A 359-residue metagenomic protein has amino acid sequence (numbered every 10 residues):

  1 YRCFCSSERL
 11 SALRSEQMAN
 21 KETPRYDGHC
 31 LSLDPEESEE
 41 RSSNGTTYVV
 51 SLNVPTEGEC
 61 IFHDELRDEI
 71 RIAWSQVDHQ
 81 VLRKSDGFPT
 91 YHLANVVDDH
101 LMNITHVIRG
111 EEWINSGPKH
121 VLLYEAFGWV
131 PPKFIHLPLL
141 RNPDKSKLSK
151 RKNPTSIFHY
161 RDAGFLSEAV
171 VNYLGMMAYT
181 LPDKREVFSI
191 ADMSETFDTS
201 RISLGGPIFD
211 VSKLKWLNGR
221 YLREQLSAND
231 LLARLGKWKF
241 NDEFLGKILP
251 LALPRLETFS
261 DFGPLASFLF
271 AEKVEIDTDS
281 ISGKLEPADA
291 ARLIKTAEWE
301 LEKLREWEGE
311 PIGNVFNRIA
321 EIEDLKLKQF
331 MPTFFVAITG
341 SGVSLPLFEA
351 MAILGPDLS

Functional and structural regions predicted by a protein language model:
Y1-S51, K237, D242-K247, G263-S359: Basic, alpha-helical terminal appendages of large translation-related enzymes
S6-H136, R141-K150, S156, L181 (+1 more regions): Active-site cores that bind ATP or allylic diphosphates and position pyrophosphate for catalysis
T90-L93, P143, V187, A320 (+1 more regions): N-proximal short alpha-helices
G110, Y160, L204, A320 (+1 more regions): Short, charged/polar micro-motifs that form catalytic or ligand-binding hotspots
N115, F127-K133, L137-I276, T339-S359: Catalytic adenosine-cofactor/nucleotide-binding cores of aminoacyl-tRNA synthetases and other
